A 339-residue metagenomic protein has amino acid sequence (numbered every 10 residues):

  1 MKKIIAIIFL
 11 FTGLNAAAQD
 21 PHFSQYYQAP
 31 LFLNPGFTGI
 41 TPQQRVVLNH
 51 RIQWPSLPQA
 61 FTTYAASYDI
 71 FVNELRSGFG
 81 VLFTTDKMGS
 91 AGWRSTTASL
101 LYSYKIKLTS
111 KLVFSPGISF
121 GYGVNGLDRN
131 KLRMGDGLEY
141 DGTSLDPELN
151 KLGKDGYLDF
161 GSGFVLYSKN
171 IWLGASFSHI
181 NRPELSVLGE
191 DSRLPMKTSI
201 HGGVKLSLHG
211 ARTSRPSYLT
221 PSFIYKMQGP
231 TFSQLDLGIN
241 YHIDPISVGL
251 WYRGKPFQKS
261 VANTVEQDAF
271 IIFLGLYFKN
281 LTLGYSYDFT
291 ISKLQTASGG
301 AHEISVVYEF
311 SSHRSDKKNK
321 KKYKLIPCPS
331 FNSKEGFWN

Functional and structural regions predicted by a protein language model:
M1-I4, L108-S110: Positively charged n-region of N-terminal signal peptides that target proteins for export
K3-G13: Sec-dependent N-terminal signal peptides
L14-A18: Bacterial Sec-dependent signal peptides at the C-terminal "C-region" and cleavage site
Q19-N339: Subset of outer-membrane beta-barrel
